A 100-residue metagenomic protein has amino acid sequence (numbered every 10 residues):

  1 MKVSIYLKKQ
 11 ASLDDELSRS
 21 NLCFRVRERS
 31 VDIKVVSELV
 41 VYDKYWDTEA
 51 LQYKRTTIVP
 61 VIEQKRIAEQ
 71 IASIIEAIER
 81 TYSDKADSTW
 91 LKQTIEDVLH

Functional and structural regions predicted by a protein language model:
M1-A11: Charged, amphipathic alpha-helical segments
M1-V3, S18-L22, V31-I33: Residues at beta-strand starts and edge strands
I5, F24-V26, S37: Preference for bulky hydrophobic residues occupying beta-strand positions in well-ordered beta-sheet regions
L13, N21-R25: N-terminal low-complexity, Ser/Thr- and acidic-residue-enriched intrinsically disordered segments
D14-E16, E28-H100: N-terminal helical hairpins
